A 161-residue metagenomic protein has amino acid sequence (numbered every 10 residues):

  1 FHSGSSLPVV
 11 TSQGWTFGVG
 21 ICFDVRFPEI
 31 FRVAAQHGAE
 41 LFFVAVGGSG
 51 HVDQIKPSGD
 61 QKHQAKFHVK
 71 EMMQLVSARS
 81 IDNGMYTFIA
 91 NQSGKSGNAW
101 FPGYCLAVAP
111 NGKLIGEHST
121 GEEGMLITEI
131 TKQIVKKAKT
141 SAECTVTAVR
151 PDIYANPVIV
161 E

Functional and structural regions predicted by a protein language model:
F1-G4, G103: Glycine-centered loop/turn motifs
H2, P8-H37, V44-V46, V135-E161: Cysteine/selenocysteine-centered motifs that mediate thiol-based redox chemistry or coordinate metal-sulfur cofactors
T16, V25-M125: CN hydrolase (nitrilase-like) catalytic-core segments centered on the catalytic cysteine and neighboring Lys/Glu
